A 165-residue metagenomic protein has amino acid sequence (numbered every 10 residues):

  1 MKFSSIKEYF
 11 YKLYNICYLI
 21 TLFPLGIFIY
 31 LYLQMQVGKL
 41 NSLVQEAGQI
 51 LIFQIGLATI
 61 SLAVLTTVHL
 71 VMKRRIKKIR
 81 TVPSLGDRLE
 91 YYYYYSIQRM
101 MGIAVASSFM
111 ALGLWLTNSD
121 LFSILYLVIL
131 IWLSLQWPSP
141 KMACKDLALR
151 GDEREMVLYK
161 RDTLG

Functional and structural regions predicted by a protein language model:
Y11-L33, R161: Alpha-helical transmembrane segments of integral membrane proteins, especially early/N-terminal helices
N15-F23, Y94-I103: Select subsegments of transmembrane alpha-helices in polytopic membrane proteins, especially boundary-proximal
M35-E46: Membrane-interface helix termini and inter-helical loops of multi-pass transporters
A47-L65: Alpha-helical transmembrane segments
L65-R88: Membrane-helix interface/capping segments
R80-R99, K160-T163: Short membrane-interface loop/juxtamembrane segments of multi-pass integral membrane proteins
G102-S123: Alpha-helical transmembrane segments and their membrane-interface junctions in multi-pass membrane proteins
Y126-D162: Alpha-helical transmembrane segments and their immediate juxtamembrane interface regions
